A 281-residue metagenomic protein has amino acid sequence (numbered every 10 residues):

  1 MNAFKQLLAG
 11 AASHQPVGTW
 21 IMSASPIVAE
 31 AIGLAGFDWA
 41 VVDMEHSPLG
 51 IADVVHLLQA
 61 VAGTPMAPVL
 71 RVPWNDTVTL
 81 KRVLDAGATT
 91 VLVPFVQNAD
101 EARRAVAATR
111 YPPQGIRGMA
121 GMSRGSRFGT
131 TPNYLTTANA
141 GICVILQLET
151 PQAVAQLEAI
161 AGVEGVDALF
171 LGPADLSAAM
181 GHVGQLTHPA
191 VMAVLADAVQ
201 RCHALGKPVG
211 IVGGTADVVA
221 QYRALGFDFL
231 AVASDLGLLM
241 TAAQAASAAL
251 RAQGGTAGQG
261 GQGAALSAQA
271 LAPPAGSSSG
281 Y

Functional and structural regions predicted by a protein language model:
M1-D76, A107, V144, G162-D167: Conserved N-terminal beta1-alpha1 strand-loop-helix module at the mouth
M1-M22, G129-A140, A196-A198, H203-A204 (+1 more regions): N-terminal amphipathic alpha-helix/helix-capping segment at the start of soluble metabolic enzymes
M1-Q6, H46-T64, V72-K81, V96-Y134 (+4 more regions): Active-site-adjacent beta->alpha loops and helix N-cap segments on the catalytic face of soluble alpha/beta enzymes
A40-V41, V69, L92, F170 (+2 more regions): Conserved beta-strand positions in the central sheet of alpha/beta enzyme cores
V78, A88-E164, A178, G260-S277: Conserved anion-binding
P151, E164-H182, T187-H188: Histidine/lysine/aspartate-rich catalytic loop segments that bind and position anionic ligands
V219-L236: Short, electropositive alpha-helical surface patch
S234-L238, A242-Y281: Extended, intrinsically disordered, low-complexity segments
